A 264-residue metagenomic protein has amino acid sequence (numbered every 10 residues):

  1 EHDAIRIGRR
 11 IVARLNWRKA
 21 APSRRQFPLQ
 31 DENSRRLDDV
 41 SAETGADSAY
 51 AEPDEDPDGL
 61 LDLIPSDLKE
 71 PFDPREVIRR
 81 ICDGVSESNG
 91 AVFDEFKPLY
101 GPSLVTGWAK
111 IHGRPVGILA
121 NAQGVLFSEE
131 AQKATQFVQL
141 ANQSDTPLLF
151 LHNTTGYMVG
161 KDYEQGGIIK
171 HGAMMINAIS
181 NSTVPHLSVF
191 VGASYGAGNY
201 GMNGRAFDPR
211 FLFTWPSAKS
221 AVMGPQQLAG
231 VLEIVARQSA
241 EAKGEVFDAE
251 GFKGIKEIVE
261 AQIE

Functional and structural regions predicted by a protein language model:
E1-E264: Ligand-binding clefts of soluble mixed alpha/beta catalytic domains
